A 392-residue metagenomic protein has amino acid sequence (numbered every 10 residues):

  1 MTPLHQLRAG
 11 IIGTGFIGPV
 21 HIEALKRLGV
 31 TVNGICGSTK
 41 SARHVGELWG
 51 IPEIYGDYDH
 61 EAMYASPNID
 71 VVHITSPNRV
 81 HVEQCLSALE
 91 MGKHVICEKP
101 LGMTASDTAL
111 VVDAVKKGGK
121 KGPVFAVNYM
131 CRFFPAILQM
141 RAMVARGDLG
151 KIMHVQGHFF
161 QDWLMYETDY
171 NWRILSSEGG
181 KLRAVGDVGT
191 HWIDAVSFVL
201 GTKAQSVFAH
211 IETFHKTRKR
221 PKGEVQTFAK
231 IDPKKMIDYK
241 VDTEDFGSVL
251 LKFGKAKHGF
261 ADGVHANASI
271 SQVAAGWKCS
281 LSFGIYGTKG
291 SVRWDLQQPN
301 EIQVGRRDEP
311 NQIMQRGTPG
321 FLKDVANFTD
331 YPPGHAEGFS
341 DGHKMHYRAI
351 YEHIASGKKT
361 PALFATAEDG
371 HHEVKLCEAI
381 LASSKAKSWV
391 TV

Functional and structural regions predicted by a protein language model:
M1-G50: N-terminal Rossmann-like dinucleotide-binding module
M1-L4, V71-H73, K116, K120 (+3 more regions): C-terminal helix-rich "cap/oligomerization" subdomain common to oxidoreductases
I51-A114: Beta-loop-alpha module in the N-terminal Rossmann-like domain of NAD(P)-dependent dehydrogenases, especially those
I51-P52, M91-K93, G118-P123, D262-H265: A short helix->loop->beta-strand "cap" motif at the edges of active sites that frequently abuts
G56, C97, F125-V127, Q156 (+1 more regions): Hydrophobic residues in well-ordered beta-strands that form the structural core
K121-P123, C131-V241, I302, K387: Predominantly a Rossmann-like dinucleotide-binding segment in NAD(P)-dependent oxidoreductases
T190, S269-K278: Glycine-rich phosphate/pyrophosphate-binding beta-alpha loops
K216-E244, S248-D262, F283-G284, K289-F364 (+1 more regions): C-terminal glycine/acidic-rich active-site capping loop/insertion
